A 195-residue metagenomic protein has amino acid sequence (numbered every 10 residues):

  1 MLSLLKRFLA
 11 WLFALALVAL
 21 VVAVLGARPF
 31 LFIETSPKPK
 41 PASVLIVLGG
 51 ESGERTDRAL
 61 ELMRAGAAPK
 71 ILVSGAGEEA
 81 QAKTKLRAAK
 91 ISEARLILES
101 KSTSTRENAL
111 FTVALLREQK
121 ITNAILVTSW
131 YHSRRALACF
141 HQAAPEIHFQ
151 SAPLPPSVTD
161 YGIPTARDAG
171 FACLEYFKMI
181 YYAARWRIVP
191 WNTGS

Functional and structural regions predicted by a protein language model:
M1-A10, T165-A169, C173: Structural motif marking the loop-to-transmembrane transition
M1-L2, A14, D57, K83: Generic N-terminal initiation segments characterized by hydrophobic and/or small/turn-forming residues
L2-S36: N-terminal type II signal-anchor transmembrane helix that functions as the membrane-insertion/stop-transfer segment
V22-L25, P29, A59, I180-R187: Structural signature of transmembrane alpha-helix termini at the membrane-water interface
A27-A166, A172: A structural signal for short, hydrophobic/glycine-enriched beta-strand patches
P164-S195: A transmembrane-helix-recognition feature enriched in membrane-embedded lipid enzymes and envelope glyco-/phospholipid
